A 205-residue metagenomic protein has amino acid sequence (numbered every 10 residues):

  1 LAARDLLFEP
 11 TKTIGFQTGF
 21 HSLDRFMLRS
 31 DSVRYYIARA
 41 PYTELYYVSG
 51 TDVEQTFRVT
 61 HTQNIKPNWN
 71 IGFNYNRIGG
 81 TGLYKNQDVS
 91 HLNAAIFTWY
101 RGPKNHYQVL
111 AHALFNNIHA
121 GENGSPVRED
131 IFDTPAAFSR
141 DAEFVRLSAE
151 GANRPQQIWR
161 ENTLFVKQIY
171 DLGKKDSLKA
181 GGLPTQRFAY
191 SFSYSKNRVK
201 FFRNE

Functional and structural regions predicted by a protein language model:
L1-W159, L172-L183: Membrane-proximal, glycine/serine-rich, low-complexity loop/turn segments characteristic of large bacterial
G151-E205: Exposed, low-structure sequence patches enriched in small/polar residues
